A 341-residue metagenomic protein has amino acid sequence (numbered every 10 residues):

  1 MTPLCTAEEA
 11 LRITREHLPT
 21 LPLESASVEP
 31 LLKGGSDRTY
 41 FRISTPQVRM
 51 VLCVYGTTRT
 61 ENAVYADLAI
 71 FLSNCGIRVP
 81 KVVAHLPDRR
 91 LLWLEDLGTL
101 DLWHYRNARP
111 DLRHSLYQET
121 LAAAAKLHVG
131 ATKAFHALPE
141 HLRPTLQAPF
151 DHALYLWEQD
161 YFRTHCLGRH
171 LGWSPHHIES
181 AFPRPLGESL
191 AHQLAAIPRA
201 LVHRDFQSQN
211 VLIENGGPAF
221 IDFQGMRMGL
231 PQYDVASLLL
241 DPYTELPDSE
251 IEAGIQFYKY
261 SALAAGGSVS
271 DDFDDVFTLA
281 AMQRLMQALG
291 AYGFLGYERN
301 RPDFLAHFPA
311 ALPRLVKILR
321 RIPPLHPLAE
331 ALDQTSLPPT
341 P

Functional and structural regions predicted by a protein language model:
A10, T14-P19, T132-A148, A153-L154 (+2 more regions): An alpha-helical support segment within catalytic cores of ATP-dependent transferases
E24-E29: Conserved N-terminal boundary motif of the eukaryotic protein kinase catalytic domain
L32, F41-W157, Y161, G168-L171 (+1 more regions): ATP-binding pocket architecture of kinase catalytic cores
R38-S44, L52, L127, G187-Y233 (+1 more regions): Active-site acidic catalytic loop and adjacent metal/ATP-binding pocket of ATP-dependent phosphoryl transfer enzymes
Y65, R113-T120, Y155, E179-P183 (+2 more regions): Hydrophobic packing residues in well-ordered alpha-helices of helical domains and bundles
L154, P198, H203, R227-M228 (+1 more regions): Secondary-structure capping and boundary motifs in well-ordered enzyme cores
D160-H170, P231-G267, L279-R299, A311-I318: Active-site activation/catalytic loop segments of kinase-like enzymes and analogous catalytic loops in related
G290-P341: ATP/Mg2+ or Mg2+-diphosphate-binding catalytic cores that bind nucleotide phosphates or diphosphates via glycine-rich
